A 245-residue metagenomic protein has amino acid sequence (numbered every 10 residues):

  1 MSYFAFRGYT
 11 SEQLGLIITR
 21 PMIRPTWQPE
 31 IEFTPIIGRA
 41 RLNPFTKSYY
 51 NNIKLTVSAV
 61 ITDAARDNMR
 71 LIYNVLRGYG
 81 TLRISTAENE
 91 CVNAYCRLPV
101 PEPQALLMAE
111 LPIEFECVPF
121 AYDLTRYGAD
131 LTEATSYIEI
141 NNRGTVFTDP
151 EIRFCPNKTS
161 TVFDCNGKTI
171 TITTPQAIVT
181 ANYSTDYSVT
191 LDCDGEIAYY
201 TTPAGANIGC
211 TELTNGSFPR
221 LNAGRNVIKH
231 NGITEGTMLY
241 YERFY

Functional and structural regions predicted by a protein language model:
M1-G8, T81-R83, S160-D164, A198-T201: Short polybasic amphipathic segments
M1-N52, N89-P101: Solvent-exposed edge beta-strands and adjacent loop segments that serve as assembly or binding interfaces
A5-F6, E116-V118, T201, R220: Mixed-charge, glycine-accented linear interaction segment located at domain edges/termini
M22, W27-Q28, G78-Y127: Short beta-strand and beta-hairpin "edge-sheet" elements
P35-D63, L107-A121, N226: Oligomerization/assembly interface segments of phage tail-like spikes and tubes
Y49-I53, N74-L76, A105-A109, G144-V146 (+1 more regions): Solvent-exposed loop and beta-edge segments used for protein-protein assembly and interaction
N68-G78: Short amphipathic alpha-helices in soluble, non-transmembrane regions that often serve as interface/regulatory elements
L124-Y245: Intrinsically disordered, low-complexity segments enriched in serine, threonine, and glycine
